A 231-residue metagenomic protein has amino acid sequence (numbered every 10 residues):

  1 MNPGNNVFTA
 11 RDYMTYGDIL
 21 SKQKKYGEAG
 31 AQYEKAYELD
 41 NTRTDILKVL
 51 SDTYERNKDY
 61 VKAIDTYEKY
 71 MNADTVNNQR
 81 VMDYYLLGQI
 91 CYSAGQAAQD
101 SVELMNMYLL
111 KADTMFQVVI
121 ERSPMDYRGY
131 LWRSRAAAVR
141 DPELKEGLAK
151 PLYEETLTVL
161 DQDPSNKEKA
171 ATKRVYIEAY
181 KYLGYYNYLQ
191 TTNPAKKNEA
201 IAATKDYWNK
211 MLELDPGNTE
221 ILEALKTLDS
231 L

Functional and structural regions predicted by a protein language model:
N2-G4, A31-E38, E68-T75, T114-E121 (+3 more regions): Conserved structural position within tetratricopeptide repeats
N6-V7, N41, T75-N78, P124-M125 (+2 more regions): Short coil turns that delineate tetratricopeptide repeat
D12, I46, R80-D83, G129-Y130 (+3 more regions): TPR alpha-solenoid repeat register
T15, V49, Y85-L86, W132 (+2 more regions): Canonical tetratricopeptide repeat
D18, D52-E55, Q89, S93-Q96 (+4 more regions): Residue-level recognition of tetratricopeptide repeat
K24, K58, G95, M107 (+3 more regions): Residue-level detector of the short coil/turn that links helix A to helix B within each tetratricopeptide repeat
